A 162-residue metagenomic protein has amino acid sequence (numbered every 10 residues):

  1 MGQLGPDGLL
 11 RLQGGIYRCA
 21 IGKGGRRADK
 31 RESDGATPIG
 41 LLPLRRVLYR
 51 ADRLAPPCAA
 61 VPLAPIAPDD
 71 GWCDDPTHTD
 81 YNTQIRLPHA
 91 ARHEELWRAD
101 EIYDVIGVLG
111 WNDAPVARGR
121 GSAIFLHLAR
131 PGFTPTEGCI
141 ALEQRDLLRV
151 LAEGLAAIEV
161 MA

Functional and structural regions predicted by a protein language model:
M1-T136, L147-A162: Cell wall/extracellular polymer interaction/catalysis modules
E137-L142: Extended catalytic/binding region for NAD+/ADP-ribose chemistry, centered on the ART fold
